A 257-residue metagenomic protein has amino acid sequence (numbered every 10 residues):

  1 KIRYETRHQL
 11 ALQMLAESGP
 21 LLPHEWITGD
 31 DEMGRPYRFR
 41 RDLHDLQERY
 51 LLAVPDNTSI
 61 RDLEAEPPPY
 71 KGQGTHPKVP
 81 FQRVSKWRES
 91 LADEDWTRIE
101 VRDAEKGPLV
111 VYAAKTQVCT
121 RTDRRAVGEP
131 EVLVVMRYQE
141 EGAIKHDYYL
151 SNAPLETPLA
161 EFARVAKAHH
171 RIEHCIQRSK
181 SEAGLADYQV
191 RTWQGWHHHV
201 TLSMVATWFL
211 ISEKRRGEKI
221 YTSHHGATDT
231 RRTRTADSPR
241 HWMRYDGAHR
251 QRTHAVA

Functional and structural regions predicted by a protein language model:
K1-T28, E32-S59, E66-P67, P77-S85 (+1 more regions): Conserved, well-structured functional cores that handle cations and Mg-NTP chemistry
K1-Y4, L51-P55, I60-R171, T233-T235 (+1 more regions): An anionic, glycine-rich sequence signature occurring as long contiguous blocks
I27-R35, Y50, Y149, H170-S179 (+1 more regions): Short, conserved catalytic/metal-binding motifs centered on acidic residues
S151, T157-A166, S181-H197, G217-I220: Short, solvent-exposed helix-loop connector elements
L155, A168-I172, Q177, S181 (+2 more regions): Short, well-ordered loop/turn and helix-capping segments at boundaries between secondary-structure elements and domains
Q189-M204, W208, T230: Membrane-interface transmembrane-helix boundary segments in multi-pass integral membrane proteins
L210-R240: Conserved nucleotidyltransferase catalytic core and NTase-mimicking acidic/glycine-rich helix/loop elements in nucleic
W242-A257: Long, charge-rich low-complexity segments
